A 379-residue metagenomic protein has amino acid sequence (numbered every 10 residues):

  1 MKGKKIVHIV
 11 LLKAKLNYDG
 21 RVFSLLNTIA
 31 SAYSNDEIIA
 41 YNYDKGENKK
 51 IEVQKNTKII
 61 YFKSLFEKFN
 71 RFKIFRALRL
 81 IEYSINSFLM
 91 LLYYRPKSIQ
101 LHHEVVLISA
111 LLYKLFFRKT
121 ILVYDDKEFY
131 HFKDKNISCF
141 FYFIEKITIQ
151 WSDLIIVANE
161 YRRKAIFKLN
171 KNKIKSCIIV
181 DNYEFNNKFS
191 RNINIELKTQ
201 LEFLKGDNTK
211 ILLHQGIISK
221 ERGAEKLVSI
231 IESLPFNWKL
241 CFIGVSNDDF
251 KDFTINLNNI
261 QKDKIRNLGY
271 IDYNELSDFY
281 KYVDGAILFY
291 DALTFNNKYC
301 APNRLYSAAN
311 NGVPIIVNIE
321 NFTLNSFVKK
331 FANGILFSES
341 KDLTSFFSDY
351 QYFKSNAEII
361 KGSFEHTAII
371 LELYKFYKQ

Functional and structural regions predicted by a protein language model:
M1-I51, L154, S229-P235: N-terminal subdomain of nucleotide-sugar transferases
V7-H8, I156, Q200-R222, L227-I231 (+1 more regions): Conserved donor-binding/catalytic core segment of Leloir-type glycosyltransferases
L12-N17, A32-F75, R79, R162-R163 (+2 more regions): N-terminal strand-loop element at the rim of the active site of nucleotide-sugar-dependent glycosyltransferases
N27, I85-L92, I108, L112-R118 (+2 more regions): Membrane-proximal helix-turn-helix segments that form the acceptor-binding/catalytic region of lipid-linked
K146, Q150-C177, Y183-R191, N325-S326: A short, active-site helix/loop in glycosyltransferases that binds the activated sugar's phosphate group
I195, S338-Q379: A charged, aromatic-enriched C-terminal amphipathic alpha-helix characteristic of glycosyltransferases across folds
S219-R222, D272-K281, A286-Y306, V317-S326: Nucleotide-sugar-dependent
G244, D252-D278: Nucleotide-activated donor-binding/catalytic signature segment of Leloir-type glycosyltransferases, i.e., the conserved
